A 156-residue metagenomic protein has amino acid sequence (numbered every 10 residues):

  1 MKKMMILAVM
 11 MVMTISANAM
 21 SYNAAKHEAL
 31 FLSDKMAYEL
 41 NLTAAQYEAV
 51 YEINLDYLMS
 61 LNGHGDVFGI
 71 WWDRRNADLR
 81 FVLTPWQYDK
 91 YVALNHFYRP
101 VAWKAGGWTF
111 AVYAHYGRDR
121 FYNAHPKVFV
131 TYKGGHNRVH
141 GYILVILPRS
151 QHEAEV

Functional and structural regions predicted by a protein language model:
M1-K26: Bacterial Sec-dependent N-terminal signal peptides
Y22-Y38, A44-V156: Low-complexity segments
